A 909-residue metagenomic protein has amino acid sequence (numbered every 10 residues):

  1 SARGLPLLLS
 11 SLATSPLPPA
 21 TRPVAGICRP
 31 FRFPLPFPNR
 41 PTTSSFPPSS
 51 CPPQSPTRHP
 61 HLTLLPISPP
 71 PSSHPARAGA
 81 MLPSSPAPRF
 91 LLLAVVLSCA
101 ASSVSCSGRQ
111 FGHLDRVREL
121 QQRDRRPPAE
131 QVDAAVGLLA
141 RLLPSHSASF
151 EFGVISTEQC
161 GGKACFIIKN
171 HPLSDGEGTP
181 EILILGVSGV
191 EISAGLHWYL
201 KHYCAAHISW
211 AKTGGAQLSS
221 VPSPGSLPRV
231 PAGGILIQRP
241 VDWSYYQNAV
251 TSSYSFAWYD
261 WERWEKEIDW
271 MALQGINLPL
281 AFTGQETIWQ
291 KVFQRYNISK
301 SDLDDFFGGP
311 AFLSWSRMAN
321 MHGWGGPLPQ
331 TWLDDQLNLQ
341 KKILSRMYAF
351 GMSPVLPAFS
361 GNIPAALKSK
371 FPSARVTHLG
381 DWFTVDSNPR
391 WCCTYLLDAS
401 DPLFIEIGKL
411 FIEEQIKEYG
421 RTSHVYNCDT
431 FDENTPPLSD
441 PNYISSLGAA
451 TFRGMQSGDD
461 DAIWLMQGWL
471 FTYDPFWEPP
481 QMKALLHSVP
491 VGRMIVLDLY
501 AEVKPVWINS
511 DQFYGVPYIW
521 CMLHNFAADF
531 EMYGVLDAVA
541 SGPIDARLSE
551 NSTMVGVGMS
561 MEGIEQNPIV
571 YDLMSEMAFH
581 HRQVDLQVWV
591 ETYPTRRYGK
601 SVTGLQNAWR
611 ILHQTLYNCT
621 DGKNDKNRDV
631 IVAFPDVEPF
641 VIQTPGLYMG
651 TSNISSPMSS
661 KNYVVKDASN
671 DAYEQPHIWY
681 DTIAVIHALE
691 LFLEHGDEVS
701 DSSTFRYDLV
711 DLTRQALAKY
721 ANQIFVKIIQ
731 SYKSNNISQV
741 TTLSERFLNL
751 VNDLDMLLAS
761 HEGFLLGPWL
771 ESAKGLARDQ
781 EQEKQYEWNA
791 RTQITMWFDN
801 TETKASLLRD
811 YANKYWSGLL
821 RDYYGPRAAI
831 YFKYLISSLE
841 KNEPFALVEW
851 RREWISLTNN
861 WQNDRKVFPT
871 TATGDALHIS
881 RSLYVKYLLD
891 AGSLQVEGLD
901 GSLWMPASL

Functional and structural regions predicted by a protein language model:
A2, A13, A20, V24-A25 (+2 more regions): Acidic, Ala/Val/Gly-enriched low-complexity intrinsically disordered segments
A2, S55-L93: Classical eukaryotic N-terminal signal peptides for Sec-dependent ER targeting/secretion, especially the positively
L5-L8, P16-P19, R32-L35, R40 (+3 more regions): Compositionally biased, intrinsically disordered low-complexity segments enriched in Pro/Arg/Gln/His
V24-I27, I67, V104: Short hydrophobic transmembrane-like helices used for membrane targeting/insertion
L82-W289, S702, R706-L909: Mature N-terminal, pre-catalytic/accessory segment of carbohydrate-active enzymes
L138, P172, T682, F692 (+1 more regions): Polar/charged low-complexity regulatory segments
A140, H146-S149, H207, T213 (+12 more regions): Catalytic-core regions of glycoside hydrolase
